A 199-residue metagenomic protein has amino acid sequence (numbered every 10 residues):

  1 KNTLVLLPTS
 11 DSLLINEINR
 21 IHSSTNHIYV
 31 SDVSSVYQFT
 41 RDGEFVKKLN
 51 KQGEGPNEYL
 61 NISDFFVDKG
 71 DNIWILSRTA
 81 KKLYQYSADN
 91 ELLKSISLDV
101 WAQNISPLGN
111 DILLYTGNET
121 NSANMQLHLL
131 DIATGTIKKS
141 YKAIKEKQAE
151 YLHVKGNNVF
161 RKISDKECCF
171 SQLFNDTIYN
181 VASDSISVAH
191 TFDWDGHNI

Functional and structural regions predicted by a protein language model:
K1-N16: A short helix->beta-strand "capping" segment at the edge of beta-propeller domains
D11-L13, L49-E58, S97-N104, A143-Q148 (+1 more regions): Short coil/turn segments at the loop-to-beta-strand junctions that recur within blades of beta-propeller repeat folds
L13-R20, L60-D64, V154-F160: Signature of short aromatic-glycine-proline-rich micro-motifs recurring in repeat-based ectodomains
S23-T25, V67-G70, P107-G109, I163-S164: Residue-level detector of Asp-centered blade-edge/turn motifs that repeat once per structural unit in beta-propeller
H27-V30, N72-W74, I112-L114, E167-C169: Conserved beta-propeller blade signature
T40-E44, Y86-E91, D131-G135, V181-S185: Short loop/turn segments that connect beta-strands within beta-propeller blades
L60-S63, L76-Q126, T136-L152: Asp-box/WD-like beta-propeller blade repeats and closely related beta-sheet repeat scaffolds
H128-I186: Loop-centered beta-sheet repeat module
